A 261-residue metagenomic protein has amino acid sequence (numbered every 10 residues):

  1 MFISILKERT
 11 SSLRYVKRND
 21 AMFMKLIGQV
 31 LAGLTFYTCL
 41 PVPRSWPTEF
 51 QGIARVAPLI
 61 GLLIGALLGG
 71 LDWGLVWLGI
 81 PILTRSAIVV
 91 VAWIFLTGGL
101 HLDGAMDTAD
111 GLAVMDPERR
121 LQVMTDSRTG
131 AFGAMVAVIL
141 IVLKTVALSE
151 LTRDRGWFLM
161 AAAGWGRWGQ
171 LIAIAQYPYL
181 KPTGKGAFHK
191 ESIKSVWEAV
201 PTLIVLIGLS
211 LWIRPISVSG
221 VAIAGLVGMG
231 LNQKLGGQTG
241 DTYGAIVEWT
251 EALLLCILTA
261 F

Functional and structural regions predicted by a protein language model:
F2-L6, Y15-G98, L112, D116-R119 (+1 more regions): Hydrophobic alpha-helical transmembrane segments
D103-M106, D110-V114, Q122: Glycine/small-residue-rich loop that forms an oxyanion/phosphate-binding "nest" at active or ligand-binding sites
